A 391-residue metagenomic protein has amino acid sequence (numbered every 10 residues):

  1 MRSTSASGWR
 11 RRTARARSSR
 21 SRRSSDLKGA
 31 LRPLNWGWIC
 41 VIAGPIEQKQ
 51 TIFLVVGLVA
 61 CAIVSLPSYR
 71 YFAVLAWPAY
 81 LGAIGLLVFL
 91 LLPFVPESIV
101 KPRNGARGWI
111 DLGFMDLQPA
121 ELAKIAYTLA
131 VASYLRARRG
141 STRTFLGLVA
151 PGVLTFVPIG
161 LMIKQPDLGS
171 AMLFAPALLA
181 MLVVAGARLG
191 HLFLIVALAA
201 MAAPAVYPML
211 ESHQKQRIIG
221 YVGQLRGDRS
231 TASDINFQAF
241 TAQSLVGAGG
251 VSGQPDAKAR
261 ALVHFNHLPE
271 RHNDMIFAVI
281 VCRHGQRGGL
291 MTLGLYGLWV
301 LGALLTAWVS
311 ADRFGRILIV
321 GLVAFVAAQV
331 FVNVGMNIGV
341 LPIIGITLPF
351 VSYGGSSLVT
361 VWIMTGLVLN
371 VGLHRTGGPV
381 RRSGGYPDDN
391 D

Functional and structural regions predicted by a protein language model:
M1-T4, T13-A16: Short, low-complexity segments with poor structural confidence in diverse proteins
R15-R17, R23-A30: N-terminal membrane topogenic signal
G29-Q238, A278-I338, I363-L367, R382-D391: Hydrophobic alpha-helical transmembrane segments of multi-pass inner membrane proteins, especially in bacterial systems
N35, G339-G377: Transmembrane alpha-helices of multi-pass inner-membrane enzymes
G113-A123, K164-P166, Q254, I343-T360: Glycine/serine-rich anion-binding loops at beta->alpha junctions that coordinate negatively charged ligand groups
L173-F174, A257-H264, L295, N337-G345 (+1 more regions): Re-entrant/interfacial helical elements at transmembrane boundaries that shape and gate the permeation pathway
A239-P255: Extracytosolic (periplasmic/ER-lumenal) interhelical loops and adjacent juxtamembrane/interface segments of multi-pass
V251-R287: Long extracytoplasmic/lumenal interhelical loops at the membrane interface of multi-pass membrane proteins
